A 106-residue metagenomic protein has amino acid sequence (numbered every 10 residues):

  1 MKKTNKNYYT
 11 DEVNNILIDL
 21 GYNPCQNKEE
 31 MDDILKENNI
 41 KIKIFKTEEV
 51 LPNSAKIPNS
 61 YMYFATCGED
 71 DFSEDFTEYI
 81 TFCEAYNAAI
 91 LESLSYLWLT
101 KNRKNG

Functional and structural regions predicted by a protein language model:
K2-C83, L91, L99-R103: N-terminal segment of the canonical double-stranded RNA-binding domain
Y86: Catalytic phosphate/metal-binding cores of nucleic-acid and nucleotide-processing enzymes, i.e., regions that mediate
